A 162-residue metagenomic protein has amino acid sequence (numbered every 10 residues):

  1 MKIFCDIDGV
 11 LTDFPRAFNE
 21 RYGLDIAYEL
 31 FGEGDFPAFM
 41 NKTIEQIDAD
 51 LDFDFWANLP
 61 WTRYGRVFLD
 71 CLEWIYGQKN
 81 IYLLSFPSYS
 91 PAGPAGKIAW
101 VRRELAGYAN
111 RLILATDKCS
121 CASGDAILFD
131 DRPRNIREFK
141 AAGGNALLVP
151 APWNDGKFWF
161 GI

Functional and structural regions predicted by a protein language model:
M1-A49: Active-site neighborhood of HAD-like aspartate-dependent phosphohydrolases
T12-P15, E20, I81, S90-P94 (+3 more regions): Short catalytic/ligand-binding loop motif for oxyanion handling, primarily in non-cytosolic enzymes, centered on
N19-G23, W100, G143-L147: Glycine-rich, phosphate-binding/catalytic loops in enzymes
E45-P60: Acidic/glycine-enriched edge-of-secondary-structure segments
W56-W61, G65-K97, V101: Substrate-recognition element of Asp-dependent hydrolases with the DxDx(T/V) motif
L84-I127, P133-R137: Substrate-recognition "cap/lid" segment bordering the active-site pocket of phosphatases
I127-I162: Acidic, Mg2+-coordinating phosphoryl-transfer loop and its flanking beta/alpha structural elements, shared across
